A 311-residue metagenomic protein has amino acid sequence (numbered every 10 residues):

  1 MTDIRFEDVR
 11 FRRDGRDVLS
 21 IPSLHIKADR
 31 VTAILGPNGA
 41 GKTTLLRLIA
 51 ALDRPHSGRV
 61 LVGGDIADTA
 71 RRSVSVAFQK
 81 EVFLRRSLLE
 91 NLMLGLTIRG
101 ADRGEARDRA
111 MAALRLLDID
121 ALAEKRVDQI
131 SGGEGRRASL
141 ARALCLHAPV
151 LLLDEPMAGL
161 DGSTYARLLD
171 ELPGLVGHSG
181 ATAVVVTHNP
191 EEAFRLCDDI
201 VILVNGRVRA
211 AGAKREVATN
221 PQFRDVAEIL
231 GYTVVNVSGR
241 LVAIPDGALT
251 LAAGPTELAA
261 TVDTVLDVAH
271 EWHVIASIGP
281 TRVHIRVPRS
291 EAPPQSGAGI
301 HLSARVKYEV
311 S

Functional and structural regions predicted by a protein language model:
A50: Helix-to-loop junction immediately C-terminal to a conserved catalytic motif
G104-L122, G174: Conserved ABC ATPase "signature" region
R126-I130, E134: Conserved ABC ATPase signature
C145-P149: A short, proline-enriched helix->beta-strand linker immediately N-terminal to the Walker B motif in ABC-type P-loop
L151-E155: Catalytic Walker B motif of ABC-type/P-loop ATPase nucleotide-binding domains
N205-G206: Conserved ABC ATPase "signature" C-loop
A211-G212, N220: ABC ATPase "signature
